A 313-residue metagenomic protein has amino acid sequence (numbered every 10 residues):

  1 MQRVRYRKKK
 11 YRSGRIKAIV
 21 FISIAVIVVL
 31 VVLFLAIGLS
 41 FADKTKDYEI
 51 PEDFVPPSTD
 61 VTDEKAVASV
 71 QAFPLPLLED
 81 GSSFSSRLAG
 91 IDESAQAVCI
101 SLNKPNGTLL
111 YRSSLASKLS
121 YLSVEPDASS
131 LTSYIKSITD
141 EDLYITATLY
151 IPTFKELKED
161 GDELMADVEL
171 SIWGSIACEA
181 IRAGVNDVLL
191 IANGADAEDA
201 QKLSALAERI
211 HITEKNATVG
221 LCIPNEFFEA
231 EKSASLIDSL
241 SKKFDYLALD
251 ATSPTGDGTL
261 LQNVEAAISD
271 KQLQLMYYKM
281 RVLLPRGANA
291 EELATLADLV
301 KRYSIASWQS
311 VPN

Functional and structural regions predicted by a protein language model:
M1-I19: N-terminal Lys/Arg-rich, disordered targeting/topogenic segments
R3, F41-R87, I91, A95 (+2 more regions): Boundary/entry segment of secreted carbohydrate-active catalytic domains
V20-I37: Hydrophobic membrane-insertion alpha-helices, especially the h-region of bacterial N-terminal signal peptides
Y48-P57, R87, K104-Y150, D196-L221: Aromatic-lined substrate-binding rim segments of carbohydrate-active enzymes
V61-P76, I135, A147-A183: Active-site-adjacent "subsite" loops/lids of carbohydrate-active enzymes
F73-P74, D142-E156, L203-S233, L273-A288: Aromatic-lined carbohydrate-recognition surfaces of secreted/lumenal glycan-active proteins
F84-L109, I176-I191, L240-D250, R302-S307: Catalytic domains of carbohydrate-active enzymes, especially glycoside hydrolases
A177, D238, K243-N313: Substrate-binding cleft of secreted/luminal carbohydrate-active enzymes
